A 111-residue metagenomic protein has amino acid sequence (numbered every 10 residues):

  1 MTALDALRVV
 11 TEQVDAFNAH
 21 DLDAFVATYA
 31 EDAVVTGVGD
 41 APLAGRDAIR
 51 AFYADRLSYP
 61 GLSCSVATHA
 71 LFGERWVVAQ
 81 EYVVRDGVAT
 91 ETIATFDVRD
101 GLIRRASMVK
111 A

Functional and structural regions predicted by a protein language model:
M1-A27, E31: Short, low-complexity N-terminal intrinsically disordered segments enriched in polar/charged residues
M1-D5, T36, R50-A111: A beta-strand edge to alpha-helix "cap/lid" segment located at domain peripheries
G45: Short, conserved phosphate/pyrophosphate- and ester-handling motifs at nucleotide-, phospho-/glycolipid
